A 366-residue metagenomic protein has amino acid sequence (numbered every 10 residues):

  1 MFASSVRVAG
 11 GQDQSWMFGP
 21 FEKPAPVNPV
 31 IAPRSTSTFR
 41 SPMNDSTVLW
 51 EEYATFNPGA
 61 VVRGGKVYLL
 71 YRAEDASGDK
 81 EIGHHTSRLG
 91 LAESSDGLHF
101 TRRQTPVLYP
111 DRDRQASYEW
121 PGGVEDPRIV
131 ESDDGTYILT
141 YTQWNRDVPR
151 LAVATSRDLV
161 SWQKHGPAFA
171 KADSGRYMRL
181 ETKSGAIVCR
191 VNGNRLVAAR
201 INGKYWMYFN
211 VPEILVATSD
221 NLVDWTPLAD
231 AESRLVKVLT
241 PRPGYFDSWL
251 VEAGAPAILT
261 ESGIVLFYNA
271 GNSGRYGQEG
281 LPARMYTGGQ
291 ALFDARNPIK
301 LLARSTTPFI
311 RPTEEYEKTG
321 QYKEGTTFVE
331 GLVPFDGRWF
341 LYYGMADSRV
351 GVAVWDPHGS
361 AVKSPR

Functional and structural regions predicted by a protein language model:
F2-G122, V130-W249, I258-Y322, D336-R366: Beta-rich carbohydrate-recognition and catalytic domains
E317-T319, T327-E330: Short glycine-rich, acidic/polar surface loops and turns
